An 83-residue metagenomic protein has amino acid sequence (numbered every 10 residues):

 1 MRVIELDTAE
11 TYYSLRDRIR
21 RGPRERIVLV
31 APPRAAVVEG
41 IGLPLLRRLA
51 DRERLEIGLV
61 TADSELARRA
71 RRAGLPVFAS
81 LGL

Functional and structural regions predicted by a protein language model:
M1-L83: Cytosolic/nucleoplasmic/matrix-facing N-terminal domains/tails of membrane-anchored or organelle-targeted proteins
